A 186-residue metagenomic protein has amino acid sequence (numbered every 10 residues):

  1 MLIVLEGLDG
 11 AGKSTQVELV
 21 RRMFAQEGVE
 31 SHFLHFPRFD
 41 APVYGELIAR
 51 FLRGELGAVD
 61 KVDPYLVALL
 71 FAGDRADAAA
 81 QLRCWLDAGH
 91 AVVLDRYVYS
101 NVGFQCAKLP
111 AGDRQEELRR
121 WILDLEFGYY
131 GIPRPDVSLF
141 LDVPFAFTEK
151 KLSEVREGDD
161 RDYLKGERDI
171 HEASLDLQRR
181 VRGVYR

Functional and structural regions predicted by a protein language model:
I3-L5: Hydrophobic anchor at the beta1->P-loop junction of P-loop NTPases
G10: Walker A (P-loop) phosphate-binding loop of P-loop NTPases
K13: Conserved lysine of the Walker
Q16: Hydrophobic positions on the alpha1 helix immediately C-terminal to the Walker A/P-loop
L19, V43-R50, V143, F147 (+2 more regions): Generic alpha-helical secondary structure signal
V20, F24-A25: Hydrophobic alpha-helical packing residues
V29-P133: ATP-dependent small-molecule kinase phosphotransfer cores that center on conserved nucleotide phosphate-binding segments
N101-G183: A glycine- and Lys/Arg-enriched "phosphate-lid" helix/loop adjacent to the NTP-binding pocket of small-molecule kinases
